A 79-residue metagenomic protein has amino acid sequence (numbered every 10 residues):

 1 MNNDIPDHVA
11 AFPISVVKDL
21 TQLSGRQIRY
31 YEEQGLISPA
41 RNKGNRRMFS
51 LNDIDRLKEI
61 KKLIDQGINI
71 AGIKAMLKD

Functional and structural regions predicted by a protein language model:
M1-L20, S38-P39, L51-D79: Arg/Lys-rich, alpha-helical DNA-contact motif
G25-G44: Major-groove DNA-recognition helix of helix-turn-helix-type DNA-binding domains
G44-N45, M76: Residue-level "edge-of-site" marker
N45-L51: Minor-groove-contacting beta-hairpin "wing" of winged helix-turn-helix DNA-binding domains
